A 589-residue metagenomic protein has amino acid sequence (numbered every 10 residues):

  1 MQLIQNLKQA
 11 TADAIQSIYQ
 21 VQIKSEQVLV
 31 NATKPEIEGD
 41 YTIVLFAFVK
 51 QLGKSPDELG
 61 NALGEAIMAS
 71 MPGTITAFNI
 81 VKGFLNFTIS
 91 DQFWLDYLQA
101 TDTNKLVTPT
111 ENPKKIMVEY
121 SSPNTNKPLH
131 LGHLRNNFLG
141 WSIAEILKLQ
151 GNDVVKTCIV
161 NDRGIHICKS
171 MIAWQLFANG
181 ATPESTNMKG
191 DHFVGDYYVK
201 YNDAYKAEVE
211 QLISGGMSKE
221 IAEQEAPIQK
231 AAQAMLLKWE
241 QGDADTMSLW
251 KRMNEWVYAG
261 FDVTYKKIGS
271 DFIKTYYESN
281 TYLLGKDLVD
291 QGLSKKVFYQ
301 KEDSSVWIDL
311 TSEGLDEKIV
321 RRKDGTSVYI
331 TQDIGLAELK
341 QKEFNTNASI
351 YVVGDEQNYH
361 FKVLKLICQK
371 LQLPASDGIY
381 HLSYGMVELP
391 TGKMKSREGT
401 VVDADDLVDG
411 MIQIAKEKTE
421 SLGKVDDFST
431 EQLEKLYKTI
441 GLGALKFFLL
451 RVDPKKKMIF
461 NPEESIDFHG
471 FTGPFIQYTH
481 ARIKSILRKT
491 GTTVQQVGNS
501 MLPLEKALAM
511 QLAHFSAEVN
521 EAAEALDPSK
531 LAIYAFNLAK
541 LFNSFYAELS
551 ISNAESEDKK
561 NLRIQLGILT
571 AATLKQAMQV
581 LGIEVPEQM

Functional and structural regions predicted by a protein language model:
M1-L95, T110-M589: Non-catalytic interaction-recognition regions
D96-T101: Short, charged, solvent-exposed linker or helix-capping segments at domain edges/interfaces that act as flexible hinges
D102-E111: Flexible, low-complexity linker/hinge segments
